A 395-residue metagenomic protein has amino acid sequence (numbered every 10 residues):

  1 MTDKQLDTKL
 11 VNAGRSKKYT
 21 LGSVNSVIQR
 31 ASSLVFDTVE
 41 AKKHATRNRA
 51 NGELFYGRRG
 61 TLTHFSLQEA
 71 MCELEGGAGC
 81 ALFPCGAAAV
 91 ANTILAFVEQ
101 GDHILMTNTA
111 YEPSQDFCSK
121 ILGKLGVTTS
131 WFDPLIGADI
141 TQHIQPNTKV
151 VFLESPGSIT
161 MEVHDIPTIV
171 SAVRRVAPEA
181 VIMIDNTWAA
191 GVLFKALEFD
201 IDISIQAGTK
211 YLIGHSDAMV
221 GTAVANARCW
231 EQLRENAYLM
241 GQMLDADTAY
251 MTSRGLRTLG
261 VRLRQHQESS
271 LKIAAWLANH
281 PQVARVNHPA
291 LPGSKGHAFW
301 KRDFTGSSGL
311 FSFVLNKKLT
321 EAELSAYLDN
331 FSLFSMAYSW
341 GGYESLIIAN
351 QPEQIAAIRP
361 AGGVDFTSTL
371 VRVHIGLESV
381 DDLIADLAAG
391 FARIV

Functional and structural regions predicted by a protein language model:
M1-T61, E69, V371: N-terminal "arm"/small-domain region of PLP-dependent enzymes with the aminotransferase-like
T2, L10-Y19, C80-H280, N287: Conserved PLP-enzyme active-site core in the AAT-like
D3, L10-V27, E323-P360: C-terminal core of ALDH-fold dehydrogenases
R15-K17, R30-F36, W188-A190, T258 (+5 more regions): Glycine-rich beta-alpha junction loops
T38-A88, P113-K120: Conserved N-terminal alpha-helix of the aminotransferase class I/II PLP-enzyme fold
S119-K120, T128-S130, K149, R262 (+2 more regions): PLP-dependent enzyme catalytic core of the Aspartate aminotransferase-like
V224, S312-V314, H374-G376: Short hydrophobic/aromatic beta-strand micro-patches that form the beta-sheet surface supporting nucleotide- or nucleic
L271-S332, M336-G341, I355-D365: Conserved small-domain helix->loop->beta segment predominantly found in fold-type I
